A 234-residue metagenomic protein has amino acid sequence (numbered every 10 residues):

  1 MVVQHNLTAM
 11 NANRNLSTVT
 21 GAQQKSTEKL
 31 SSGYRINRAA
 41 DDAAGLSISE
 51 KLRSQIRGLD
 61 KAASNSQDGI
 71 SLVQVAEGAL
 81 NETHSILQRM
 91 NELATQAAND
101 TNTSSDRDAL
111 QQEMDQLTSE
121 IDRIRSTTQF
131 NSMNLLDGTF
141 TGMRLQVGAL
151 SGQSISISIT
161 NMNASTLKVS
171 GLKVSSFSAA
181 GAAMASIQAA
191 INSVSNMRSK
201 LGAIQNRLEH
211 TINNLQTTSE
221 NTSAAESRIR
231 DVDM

Functional and structural regions predicted by a protein language model:
M1-M234: Primary detection of the long, small/polar-rich alpha-helical "axial" segments characteristic of bacterial flagellar
